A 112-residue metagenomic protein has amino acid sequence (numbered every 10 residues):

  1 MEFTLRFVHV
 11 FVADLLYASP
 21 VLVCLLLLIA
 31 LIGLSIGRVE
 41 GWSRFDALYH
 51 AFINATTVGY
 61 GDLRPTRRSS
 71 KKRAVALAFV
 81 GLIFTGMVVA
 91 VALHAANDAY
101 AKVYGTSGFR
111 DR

Functional and structural regions predicted by a protein language model:
M1-D14, D62: Cytosolic juxtamembrane amphipathic/interface segments immediately preceding and feeding into a transmembrane helix
M1-R6, L22-L26, S43-D46, M87-A90 (+1 more regions): Short charge-dense sequence patches
E2, L15-L16, L28, F52 (+2 more regions): General secondary-structure edge motif
V12-L15, S19, L27, A99: Alpha-helical hydrophobic membrane-insertion segments
Y17-V21, L77-A78: Alpha-helical transmembrane segments of multi-pass integral membrane proteins
P20-H50, P65-R68: Outer-pore turret/helix-boundary of cation channels
D46-V103: Pore domain of cation channels
Y100-R112: Solvent-exposed, non-transmembrane helices and loops of integral membrane proteins
